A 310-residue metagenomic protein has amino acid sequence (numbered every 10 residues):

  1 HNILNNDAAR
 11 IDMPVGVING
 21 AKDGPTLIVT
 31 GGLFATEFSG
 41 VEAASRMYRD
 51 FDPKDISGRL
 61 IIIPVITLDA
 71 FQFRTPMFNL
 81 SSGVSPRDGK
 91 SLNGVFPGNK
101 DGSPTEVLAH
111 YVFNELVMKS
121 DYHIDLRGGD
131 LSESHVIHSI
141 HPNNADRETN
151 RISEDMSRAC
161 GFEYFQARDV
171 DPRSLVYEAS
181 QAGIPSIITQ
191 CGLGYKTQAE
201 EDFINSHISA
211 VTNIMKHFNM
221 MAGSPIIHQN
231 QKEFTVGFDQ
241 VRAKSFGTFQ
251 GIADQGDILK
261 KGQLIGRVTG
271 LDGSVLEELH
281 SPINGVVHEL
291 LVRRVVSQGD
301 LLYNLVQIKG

Functional and structural regions predicted by a protein language model:
H1-G310: Structured catalytic-domain cores with a bias toward divalent-metal coordination
